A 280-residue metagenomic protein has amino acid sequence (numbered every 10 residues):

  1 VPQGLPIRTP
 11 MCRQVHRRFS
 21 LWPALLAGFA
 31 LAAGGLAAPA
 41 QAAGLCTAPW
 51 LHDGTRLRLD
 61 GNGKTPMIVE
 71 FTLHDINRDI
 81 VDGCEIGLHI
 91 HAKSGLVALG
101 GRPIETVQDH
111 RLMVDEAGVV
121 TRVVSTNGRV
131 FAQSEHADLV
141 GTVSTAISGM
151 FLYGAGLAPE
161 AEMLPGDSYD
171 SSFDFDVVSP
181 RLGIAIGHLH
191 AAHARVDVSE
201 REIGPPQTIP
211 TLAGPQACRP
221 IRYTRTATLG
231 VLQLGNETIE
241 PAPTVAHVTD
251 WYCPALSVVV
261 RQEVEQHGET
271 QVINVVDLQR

Functional and structural regions predicted by a protein language model:
V1-R18: N-terminal secretory signal peptides that target proteins for export/translocation
R8-P10, L21, L25, L73 (+3 more regions): N-terminal compositionally biased, intrinsically disordered segments and leader/signal-like regions
F19-L21, L26, L157, G204: Hydrophobic alpha-helical context, especially transmembrane and signal-peptide helices
P23-G35: Bacterial N-terminal signal peptides
A37-A42: Boundary at the C-terminal end of the N-terminal hydrophobic targeting segment
A43-N127, A132-H136, P180-R280: Acidic, serine/threonine-rich low-complexity disordered tracts
V123-H193: Extracellular-facing segments of soluble proteins and assemblies that are Gly/Ser/Thr-biased and enriched in aromatics
